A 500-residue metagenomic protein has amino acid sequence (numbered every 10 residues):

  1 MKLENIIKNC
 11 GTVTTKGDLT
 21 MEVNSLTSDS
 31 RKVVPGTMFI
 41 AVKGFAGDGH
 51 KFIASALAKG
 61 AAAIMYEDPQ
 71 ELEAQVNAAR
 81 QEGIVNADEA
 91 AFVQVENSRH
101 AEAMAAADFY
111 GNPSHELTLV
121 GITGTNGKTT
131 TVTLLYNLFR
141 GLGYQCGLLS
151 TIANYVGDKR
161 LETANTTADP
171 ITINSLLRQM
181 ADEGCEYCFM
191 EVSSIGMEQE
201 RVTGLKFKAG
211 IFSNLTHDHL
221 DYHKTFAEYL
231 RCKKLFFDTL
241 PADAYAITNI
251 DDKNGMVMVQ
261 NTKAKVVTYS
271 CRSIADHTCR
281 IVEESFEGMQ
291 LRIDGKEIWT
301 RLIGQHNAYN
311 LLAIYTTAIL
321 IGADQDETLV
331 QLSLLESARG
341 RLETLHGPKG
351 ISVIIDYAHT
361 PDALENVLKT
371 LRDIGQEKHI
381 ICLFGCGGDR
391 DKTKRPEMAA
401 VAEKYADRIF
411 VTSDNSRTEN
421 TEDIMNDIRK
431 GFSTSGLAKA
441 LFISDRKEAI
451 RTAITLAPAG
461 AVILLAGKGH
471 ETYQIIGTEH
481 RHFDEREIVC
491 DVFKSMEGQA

Functional and structural regions predicted by a protein language model:
M1-M104, Y245, K253, R280-E283 (+3 more regions): N-terminal leader/targeting and accessory segments in enzymes
M1-T14, P35-M38, D48-K51, R140 (+4 more regions): ATP-dependent carboxylate-amine ligase
E4, C10, E71-Q75, V85-D88 (+4 more regions): Acidic, Mg2+-coordinating active-site environments of NTP-dependent enzymes
I7-K8, H100-T248, N254-K263, D294 (+2 more regions): Phosphate-binding loop of NTP-binding sites
G17, Y66-E67, E96, S150 (+5 more regions): Short loop/edge segments at beta-strand edges and connector loops that shape dinucleotide/nucleotide cofactor-binding
A62, K208, D407: Receiver (REC) domain switch/active-site residues of two-component response regulators
Y66-P69, V192, N214, I250 (+2 more regions): Short secondary-structure boundary segments
